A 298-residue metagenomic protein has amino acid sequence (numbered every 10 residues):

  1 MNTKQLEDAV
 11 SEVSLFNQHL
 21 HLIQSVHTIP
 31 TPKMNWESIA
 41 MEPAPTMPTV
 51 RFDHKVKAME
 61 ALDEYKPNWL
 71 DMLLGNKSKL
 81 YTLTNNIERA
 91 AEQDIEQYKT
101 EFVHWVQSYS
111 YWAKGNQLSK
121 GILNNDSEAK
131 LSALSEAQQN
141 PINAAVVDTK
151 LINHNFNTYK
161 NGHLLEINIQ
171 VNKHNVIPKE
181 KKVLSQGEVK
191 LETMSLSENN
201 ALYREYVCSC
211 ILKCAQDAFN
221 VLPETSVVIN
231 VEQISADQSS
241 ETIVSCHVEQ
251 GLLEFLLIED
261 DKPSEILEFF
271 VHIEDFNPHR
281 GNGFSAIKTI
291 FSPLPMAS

Functional and structural regions predicted by a protein language model:
M1-S298: Long, charge-dense low-complexity segments
